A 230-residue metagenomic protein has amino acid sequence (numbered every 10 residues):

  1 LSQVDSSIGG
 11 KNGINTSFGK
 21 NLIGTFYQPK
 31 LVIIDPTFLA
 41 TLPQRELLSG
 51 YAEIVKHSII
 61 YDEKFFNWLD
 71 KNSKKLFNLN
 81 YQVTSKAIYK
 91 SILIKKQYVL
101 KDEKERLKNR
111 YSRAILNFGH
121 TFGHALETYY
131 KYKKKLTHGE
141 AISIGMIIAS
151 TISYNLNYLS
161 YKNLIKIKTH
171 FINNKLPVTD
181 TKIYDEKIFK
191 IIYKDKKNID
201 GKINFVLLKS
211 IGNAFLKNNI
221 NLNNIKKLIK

Functional and structural regions predicted by a protein language model:
L1-K74: A glycine/threonine-rich phosphate-anchoring loop and its flanking beta-alpha core in nucleotide/phosphate-binding
Q3, K101, K226-K230: Catalytic, metal-anchored helix/loop core of enzyme active sites in primary metabolism
A40, F77, K230: Double-stranded RNA-binding/processing signature
L48-Y51, D62-L69, Y81, S85 (+3 more regions): Alpha-helix initiation and N-capping motif
A52, Y158-K230: C-terminal charged capping/lid subdomain of soluble metabolic enzymes
K71-I183: Active-site segments that bind and position negatively charged phosphate/pyrophosphate groups
